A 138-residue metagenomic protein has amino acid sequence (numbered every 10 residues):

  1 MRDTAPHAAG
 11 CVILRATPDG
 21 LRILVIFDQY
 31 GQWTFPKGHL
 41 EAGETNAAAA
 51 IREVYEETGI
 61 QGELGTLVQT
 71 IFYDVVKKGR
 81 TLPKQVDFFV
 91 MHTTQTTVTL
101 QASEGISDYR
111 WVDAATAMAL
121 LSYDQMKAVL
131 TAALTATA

Functional and structural regions predicted by a protein language model:
M1-F35: N-terminal strand-loop-strand
A16, T94, T135: Residue-level marker of positions within ordered structural domains that often coincide with functionally constrained
L40-A128: Unchanged
V129-L134: A small-molecule sensor/coupling module
